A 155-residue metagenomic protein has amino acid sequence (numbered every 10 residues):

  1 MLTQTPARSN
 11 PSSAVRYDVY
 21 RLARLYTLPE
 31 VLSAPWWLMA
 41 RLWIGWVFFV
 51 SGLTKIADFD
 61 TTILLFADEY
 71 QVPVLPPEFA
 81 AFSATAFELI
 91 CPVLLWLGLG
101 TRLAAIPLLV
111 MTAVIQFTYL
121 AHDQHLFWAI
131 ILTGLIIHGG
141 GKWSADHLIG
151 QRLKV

Functional and structural regions predicted by a protein language model:
M1-D60, V74-I90, W96-V155: Extended, low-polarity transmembrane helix blocks
I63-L75: Perimembrane loop-to-helix junctions flanking transmembrane segments
